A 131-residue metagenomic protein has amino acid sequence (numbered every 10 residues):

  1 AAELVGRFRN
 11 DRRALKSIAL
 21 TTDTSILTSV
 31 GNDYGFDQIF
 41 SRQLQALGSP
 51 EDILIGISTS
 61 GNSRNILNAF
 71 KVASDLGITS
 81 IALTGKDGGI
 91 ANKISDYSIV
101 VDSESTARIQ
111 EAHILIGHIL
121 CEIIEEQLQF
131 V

Functional and structural regions predicted by a protein language model:
A1-F130: Glycine-rich phosphate-binding loops that contact phosphosugars or nucleotide phosphates
